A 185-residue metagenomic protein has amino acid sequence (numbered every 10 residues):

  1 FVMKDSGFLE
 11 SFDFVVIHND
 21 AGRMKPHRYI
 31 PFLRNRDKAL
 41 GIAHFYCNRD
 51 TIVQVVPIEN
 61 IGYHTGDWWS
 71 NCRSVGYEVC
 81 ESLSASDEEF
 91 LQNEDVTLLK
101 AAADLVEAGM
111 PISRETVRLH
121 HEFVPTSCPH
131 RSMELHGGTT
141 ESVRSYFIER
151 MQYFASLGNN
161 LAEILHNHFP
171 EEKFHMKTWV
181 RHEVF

Functional and structural regions predicted by a protein language model:
F1-P111, E115: Active-site-adjacent loop/helix surface patches within enzyme catalytic domains that shape the substrate-binding cleft
V2-L9, L83-F185: Basic/polar, cationic surfaces and motifs that engage anionic cell-wall and phosphate/carboxylate ligands
